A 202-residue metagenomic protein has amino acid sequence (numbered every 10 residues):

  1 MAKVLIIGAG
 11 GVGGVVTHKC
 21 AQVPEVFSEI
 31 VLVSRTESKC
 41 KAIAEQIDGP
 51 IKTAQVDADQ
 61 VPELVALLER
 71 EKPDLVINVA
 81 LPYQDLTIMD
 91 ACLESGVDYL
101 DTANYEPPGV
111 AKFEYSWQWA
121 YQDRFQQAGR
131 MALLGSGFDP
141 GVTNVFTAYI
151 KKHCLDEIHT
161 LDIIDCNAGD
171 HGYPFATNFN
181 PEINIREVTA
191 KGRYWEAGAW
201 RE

Functional and structural regions predicted by a protein language model:
V12-V15: Hydrophobic/small residue at the entry helix of a nucleotide-binding pocket
E29-V31: Short beta-strand element of Class I
T36-S38: Helix N-cap at the beta1-alpha1 junction of Rossmann-like dinucleotide-binding domains, i.e., the first residues
I47-Q60: Rossmann-fold cofactor-recognition segment
A58-K72, A80, Q84: Conserved Rossmann-fold cofactor-binding substructure of NAD(P)-dependent oxidoreductases
A103-R130: Rossmann-fold NAD(P)-binding glycine/threonine-rich loop
F125-E202: Rossmann-like dinucleotide-binding core of oxidoreductases
